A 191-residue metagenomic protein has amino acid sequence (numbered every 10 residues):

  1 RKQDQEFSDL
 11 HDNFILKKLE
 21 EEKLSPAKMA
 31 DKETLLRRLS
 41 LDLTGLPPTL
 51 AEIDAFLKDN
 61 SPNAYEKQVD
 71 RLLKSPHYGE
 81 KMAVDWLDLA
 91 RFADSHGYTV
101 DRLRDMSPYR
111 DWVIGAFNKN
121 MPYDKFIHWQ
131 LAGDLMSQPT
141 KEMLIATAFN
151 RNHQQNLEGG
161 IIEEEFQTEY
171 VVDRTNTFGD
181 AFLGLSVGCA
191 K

Functional and structural regions predicted by a protein language model:
R1-K191: Short, structured secondary-structure elements that scaffold catalytic or ligand/cofactor-binding regions
